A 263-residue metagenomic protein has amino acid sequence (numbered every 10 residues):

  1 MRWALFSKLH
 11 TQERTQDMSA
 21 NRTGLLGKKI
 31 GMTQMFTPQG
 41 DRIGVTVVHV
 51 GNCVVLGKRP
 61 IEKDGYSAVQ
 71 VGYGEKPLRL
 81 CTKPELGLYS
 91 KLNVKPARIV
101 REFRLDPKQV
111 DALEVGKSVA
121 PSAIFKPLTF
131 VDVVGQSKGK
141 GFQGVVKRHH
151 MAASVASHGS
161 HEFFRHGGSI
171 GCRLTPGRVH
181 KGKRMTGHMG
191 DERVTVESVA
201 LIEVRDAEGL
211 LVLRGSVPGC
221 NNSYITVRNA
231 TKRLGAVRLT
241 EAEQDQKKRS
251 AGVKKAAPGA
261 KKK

Functional and structural regions predicted by a protein language model:
L9-K263: Extended basic (Lys/Arg/His-rich) segments that typically form rRNA-contacting surfaces in ribosomal proteins
